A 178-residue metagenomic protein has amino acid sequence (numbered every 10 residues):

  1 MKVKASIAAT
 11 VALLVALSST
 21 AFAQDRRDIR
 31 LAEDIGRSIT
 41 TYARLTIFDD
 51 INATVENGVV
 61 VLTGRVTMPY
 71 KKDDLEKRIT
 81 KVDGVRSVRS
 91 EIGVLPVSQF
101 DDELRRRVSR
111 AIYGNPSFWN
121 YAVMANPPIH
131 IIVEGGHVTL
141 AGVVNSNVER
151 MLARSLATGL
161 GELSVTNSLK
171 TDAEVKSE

Functional and structural regions predicted by a protein language model:
K2-E178: N-terminal targeting leaders
